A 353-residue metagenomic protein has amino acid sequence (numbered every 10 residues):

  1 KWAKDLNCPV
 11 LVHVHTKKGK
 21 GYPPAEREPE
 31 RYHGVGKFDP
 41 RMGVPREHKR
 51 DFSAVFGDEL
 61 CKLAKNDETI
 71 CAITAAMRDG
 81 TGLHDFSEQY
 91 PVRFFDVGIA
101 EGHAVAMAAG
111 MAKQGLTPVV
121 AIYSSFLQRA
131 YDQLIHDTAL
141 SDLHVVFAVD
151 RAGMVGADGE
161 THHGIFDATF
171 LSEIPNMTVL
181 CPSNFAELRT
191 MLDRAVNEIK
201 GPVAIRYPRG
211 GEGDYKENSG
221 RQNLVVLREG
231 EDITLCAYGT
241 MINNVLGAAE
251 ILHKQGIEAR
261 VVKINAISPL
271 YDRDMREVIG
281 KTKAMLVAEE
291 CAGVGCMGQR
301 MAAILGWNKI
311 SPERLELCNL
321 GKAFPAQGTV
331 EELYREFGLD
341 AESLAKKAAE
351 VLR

Functional and structural regions predicted by a protein language model:
K1-K4, A157-I174, C181, F185-V196: Internal gly/pro-rich beta-alpha loop/helix module that stabilizes soluble enzyme cofactors or their anionic handles
K1-V35, G43-E88, D96, G102-A106 (+4 more regions): Thiamine diphosphate
H33-K37, A168-T169: Acidic, Ser/Thr-rich peripheral helices and adjacent loops at domain boundaries
G43-P45, C61, S87-F94, L116-V120 (+2 more regions): Glycine- and acidic
G82, F94, E101-A121, A130-L134 (+1 more regions): Extended, hydrophobic alpha-helical segments in both membrane/secreted and soluble proteins
V97-G98, I122-Y123, C181-N184, E289-E290: Short beta->alpha connector loops at strand-helix junctions that form conserved, small/polar/Pro-enriched
S125-L127, P182-R189, V294-G295: Active-site glycine- and acidic-residue-rich loops that bind and position anionic ligands or nucleotide-like cofactors
Q133, M191-L192, D274: Short beta-alpha junctions and helix-cap segments that line functional grooves
